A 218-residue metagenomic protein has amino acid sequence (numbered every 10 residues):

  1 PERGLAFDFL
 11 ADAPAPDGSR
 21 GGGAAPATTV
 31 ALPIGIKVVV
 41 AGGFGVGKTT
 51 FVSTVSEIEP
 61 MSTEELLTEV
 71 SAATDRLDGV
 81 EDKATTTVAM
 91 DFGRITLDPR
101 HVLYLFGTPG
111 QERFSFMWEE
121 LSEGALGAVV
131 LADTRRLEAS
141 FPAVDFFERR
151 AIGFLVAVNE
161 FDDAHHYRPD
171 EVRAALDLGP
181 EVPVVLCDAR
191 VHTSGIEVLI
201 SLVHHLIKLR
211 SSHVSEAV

Functional and structural regions predicted by a protein language model:
E2-V80, R94-D98, V102-Y104: Conserved G1/Walker A P-loop phosphate-binding module
A31, T87, T96-P99, E119-G124 (+2 more regions): Conserved catalytic network of the ASCE P-loop NTPase/AAA+ motor domain
T87, P109-F114, R135-A139, Y167: Short secondary-structure boundary/capping elements
L105-T108, A128-D133, V156-E160, L186-D188: Conserved beta-strand segments of the P-loop GTPase G domain that flank and frequently precede/overlap
Q111-R135, D145-R150: Inter-motif core of Ras-like GTPase G domains
L131-E181: Conserved C-terminal guanine-recognition region of P-loop GTPase G domains, centered on the G4
D162-V218: Canonical P-loop GTPase G-domain recognition
